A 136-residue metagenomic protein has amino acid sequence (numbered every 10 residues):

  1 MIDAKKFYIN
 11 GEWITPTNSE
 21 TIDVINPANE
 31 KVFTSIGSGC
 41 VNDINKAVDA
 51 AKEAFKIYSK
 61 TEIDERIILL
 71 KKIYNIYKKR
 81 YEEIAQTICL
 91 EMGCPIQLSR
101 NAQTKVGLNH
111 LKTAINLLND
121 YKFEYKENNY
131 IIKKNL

Functional and structural regions predicted by a protein language model:
M1-I131: N-terminal Rossmann-like NAD(P)+-binding subdomain of aldehyde/semialdehyde dehydrogenases
K134-L136: Donor nucleotide-activated moiety binding/catalytic core segment of transferases that use nucleotide-activated donors
